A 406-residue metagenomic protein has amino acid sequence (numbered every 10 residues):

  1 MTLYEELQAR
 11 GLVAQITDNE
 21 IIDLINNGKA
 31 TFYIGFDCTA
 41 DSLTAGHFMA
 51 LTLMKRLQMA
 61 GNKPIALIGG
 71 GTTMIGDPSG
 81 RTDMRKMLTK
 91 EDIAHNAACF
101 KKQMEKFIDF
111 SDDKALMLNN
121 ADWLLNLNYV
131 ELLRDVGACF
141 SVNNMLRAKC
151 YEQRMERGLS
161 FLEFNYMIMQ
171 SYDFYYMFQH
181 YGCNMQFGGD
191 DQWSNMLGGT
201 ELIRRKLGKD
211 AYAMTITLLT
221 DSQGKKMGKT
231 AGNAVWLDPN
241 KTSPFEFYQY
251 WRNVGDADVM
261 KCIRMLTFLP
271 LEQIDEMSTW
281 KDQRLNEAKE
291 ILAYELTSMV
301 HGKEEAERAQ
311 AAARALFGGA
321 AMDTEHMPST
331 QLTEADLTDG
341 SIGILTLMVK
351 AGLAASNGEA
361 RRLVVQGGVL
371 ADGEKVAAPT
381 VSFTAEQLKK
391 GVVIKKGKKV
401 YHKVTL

Functional and structural regions predicted by a protein language model:
M1-F32: Positively charged, low-complexity intrinsically disordered leader regions
L7, T44, M117: Divalent metal-coordination and catalytic microenvironments
R10, T89-K90, N96-T217, D221: Divalent-metal (Mg2+/Mn2+/Ca2+)-assisted nucleotide/phosphate chemistry catalytic cores
I21-P78, Q186-W193: N-terminal catalytic cores of NTP/NDP-binding nucleotidyl/phosphoryl-transfer enzymes
A50-L57, M177, N195-I203, L296 (+1 more regions): Buried hydrophobic packing segments
G76-G80, L127-L133, K225-A231: Short acidic, glycine/serine/threonine-rich loops at helix termini
P78-A94: A charged helix-plus-loop insertion that forms the helical arch/lid used to bind and gate nucleic-acid substrates
I203-L406: Conserved nucleotide- and phosphate/pyrophosphate-binding catalytic cores in adenylate/nucleotidyl-handling enzymes
